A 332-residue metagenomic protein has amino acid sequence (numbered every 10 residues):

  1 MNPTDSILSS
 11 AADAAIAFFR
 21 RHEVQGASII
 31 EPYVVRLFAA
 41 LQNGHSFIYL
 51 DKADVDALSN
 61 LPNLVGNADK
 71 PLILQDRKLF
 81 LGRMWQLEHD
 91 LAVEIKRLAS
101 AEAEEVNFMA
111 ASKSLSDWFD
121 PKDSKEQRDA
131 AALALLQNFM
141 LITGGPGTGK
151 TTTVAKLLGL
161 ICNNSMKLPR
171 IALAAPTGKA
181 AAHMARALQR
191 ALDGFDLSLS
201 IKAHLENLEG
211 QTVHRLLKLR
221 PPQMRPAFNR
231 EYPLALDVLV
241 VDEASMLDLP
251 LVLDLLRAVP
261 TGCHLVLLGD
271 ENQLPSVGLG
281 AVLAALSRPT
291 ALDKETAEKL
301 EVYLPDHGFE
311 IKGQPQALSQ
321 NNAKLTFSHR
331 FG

Functional and structural regions predicted by a protein language model:
M1-G332: Conserved ATP-binding/catalytic motifs of P-loop helicase motor domains
